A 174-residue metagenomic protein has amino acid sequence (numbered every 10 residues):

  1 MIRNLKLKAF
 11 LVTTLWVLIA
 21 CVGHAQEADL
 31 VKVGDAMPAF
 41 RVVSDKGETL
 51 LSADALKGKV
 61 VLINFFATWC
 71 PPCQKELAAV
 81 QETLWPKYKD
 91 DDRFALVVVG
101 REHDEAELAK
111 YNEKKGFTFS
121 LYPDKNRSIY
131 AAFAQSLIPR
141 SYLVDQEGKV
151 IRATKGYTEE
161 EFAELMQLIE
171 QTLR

Functional and structural regions predicted by a protein language model:
F10-A20: Bacterial N-terminal signal peptides
C21-A39: N-proximal helix/coil linker or "cap" segments that precede and/or mark the start of modular domains
F40-V61: A short beta-strand-turn-helix
K59-V60, K75-V98, E113: Conserved helix-turn-beta segment immediately C-terminal to the redox Cys motif in thioredoxin-like folds
K59-V61, F66-W69, L137: Short pre-active-site segment immediately N-terminal to redox-active cysteine/selenocysteine motifs in thiol-based
F65-A79: Conserved redox-active cysteine motifs that mediate thiol-disulfide chemistry, especially di-cysteine Cys-X(1-2)-Cys
V97, A109-V144: Short, internal strand/loop/helix patches that form the active-site neighborhood or redox-interaction surface
L143-R174: Thiol-/selenol-based redox modules, centered on thioredoxin-like and closely related oxidoreductase domains
